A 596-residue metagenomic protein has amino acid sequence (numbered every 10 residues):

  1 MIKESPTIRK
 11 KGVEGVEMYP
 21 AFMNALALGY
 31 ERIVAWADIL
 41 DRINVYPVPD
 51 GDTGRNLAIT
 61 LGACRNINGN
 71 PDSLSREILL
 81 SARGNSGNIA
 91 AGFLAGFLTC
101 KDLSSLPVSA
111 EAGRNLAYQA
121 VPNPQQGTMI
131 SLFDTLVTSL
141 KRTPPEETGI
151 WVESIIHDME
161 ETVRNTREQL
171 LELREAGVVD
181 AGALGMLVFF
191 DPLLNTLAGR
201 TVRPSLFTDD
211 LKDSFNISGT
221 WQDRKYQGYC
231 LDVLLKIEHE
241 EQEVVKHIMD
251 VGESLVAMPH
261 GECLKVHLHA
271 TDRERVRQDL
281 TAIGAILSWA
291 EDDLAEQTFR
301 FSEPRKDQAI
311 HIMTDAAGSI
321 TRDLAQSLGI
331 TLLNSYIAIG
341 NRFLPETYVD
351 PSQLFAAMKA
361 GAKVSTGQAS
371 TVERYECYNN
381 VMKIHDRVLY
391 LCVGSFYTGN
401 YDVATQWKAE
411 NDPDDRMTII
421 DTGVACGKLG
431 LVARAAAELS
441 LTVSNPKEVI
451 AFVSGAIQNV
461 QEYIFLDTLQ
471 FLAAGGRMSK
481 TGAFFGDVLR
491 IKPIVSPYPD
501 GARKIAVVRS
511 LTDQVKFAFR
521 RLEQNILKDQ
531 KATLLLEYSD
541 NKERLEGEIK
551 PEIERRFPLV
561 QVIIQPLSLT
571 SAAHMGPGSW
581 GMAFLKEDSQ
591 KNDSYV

Functional and structural regions predicted by a protein language model:
P6, K10-V13, P20-I39, V45-G51 (+6 more regions): Acidic, glycine-enriched active-site microenvironments
N56-R65, N70-L74, V349-K383: Glycine-rich oxoanion-binding loops at beta->alpha junctions
A91-G96, Y390-D412, L431-R434: Short Gly/Thr/Asp-enriched flexible loops that form oxyanion-binding sites at enzyme active sites
N115-Q119, S131-C263, Q297-H311, A317-T331 (+4 more regions): Mixed-charge interfacial surface used for oligomerization/domain docking and macromolecular partner engagement
A257-P259, T281-T298: Conserved short beta-strand edge segments in small beta-sheet-based binding/regulatory domains
E262-T271: A generic structural motif
H311-E373: N-terminal glycine-rich anion-binding loop in soluble enzyme alpha/beta folds
K359-K363, Q368-G394, G399-V403, I450 (+1 more regions): Glycine-rich phosphate- or other oxyanion-binding loops that anchor nucleotides, phosphorylated ligands
